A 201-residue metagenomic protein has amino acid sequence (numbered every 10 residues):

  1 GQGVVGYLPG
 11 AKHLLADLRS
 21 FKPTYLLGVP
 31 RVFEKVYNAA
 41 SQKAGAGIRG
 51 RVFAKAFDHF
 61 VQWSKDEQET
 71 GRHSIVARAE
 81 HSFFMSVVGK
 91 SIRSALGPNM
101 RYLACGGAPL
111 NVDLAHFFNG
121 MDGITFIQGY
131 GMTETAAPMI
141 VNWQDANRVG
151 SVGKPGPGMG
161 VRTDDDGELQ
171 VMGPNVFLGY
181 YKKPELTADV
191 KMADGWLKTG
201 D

Functional and structural regions predicted by a protein language model:
G1-G6, T125: A short helix-loop-beta submotif of the ANL/AMP-binding
V4-F21, L27: ATP-dependent adenylate-forming carboxylate-activation enzymes
L15, G89-I92, A188: Short hydrophobic/charged patches on amphipathic alpha-helices used for structural packing and interfaces
D17-S20, A39-A40, K183: Residue-level signal for well-ordered alpha-helical positions
T24-L27, V36-N147, G160: Gly/Ser/Thr-rich phosphate-binding loop
R31, A108-P109, N175: Alpha-helix/helix-capping structural signal
D113-A115, M139-W143, G153-P155, L178-K183: Active-site glycine/GP-rich loop and adjacent strand/helix microenvironment that borders small-molecule binding pockets
P155-G158, R162-D201: Conserved ATP-binding/catalytic segment of the ANL
